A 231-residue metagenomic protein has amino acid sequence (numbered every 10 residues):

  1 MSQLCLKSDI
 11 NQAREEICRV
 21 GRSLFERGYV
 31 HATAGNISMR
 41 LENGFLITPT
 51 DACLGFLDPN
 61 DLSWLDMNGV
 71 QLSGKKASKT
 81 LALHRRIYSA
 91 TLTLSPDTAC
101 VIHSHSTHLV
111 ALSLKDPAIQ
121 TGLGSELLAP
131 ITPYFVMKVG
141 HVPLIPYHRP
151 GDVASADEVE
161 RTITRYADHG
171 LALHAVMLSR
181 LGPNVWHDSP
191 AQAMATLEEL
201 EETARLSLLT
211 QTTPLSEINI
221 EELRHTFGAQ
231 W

Functional and structural regions predicted by a protein language model:
M1-W231: Glycine-rich flexible loops
